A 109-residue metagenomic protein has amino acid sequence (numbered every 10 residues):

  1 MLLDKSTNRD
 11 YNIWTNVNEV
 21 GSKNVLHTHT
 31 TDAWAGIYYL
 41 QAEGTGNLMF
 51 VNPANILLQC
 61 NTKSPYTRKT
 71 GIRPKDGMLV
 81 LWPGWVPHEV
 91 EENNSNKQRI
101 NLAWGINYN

Functional and structural regions predicted by a protein language model:
M1-D4: Short, well-structured hydrophobic secondary-structure segments
N12-L81, E89-E91, Q98: Catalytic core of non-heme Fe(II) oxygenases with the double-stranded beta-helix
A35-I37, N96-N109: A short hydrophobic beta-strand segment most commonly corresponding to one strand of the jelly-roll/cupin
